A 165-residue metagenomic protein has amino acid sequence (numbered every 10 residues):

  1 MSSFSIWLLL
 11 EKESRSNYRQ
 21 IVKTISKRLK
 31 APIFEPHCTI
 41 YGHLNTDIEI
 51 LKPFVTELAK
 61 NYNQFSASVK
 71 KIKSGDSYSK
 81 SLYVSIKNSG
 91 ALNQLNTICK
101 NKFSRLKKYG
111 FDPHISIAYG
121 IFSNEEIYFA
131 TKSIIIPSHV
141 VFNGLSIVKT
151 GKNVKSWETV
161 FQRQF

Functional and structural regions predicted by a protein language model:
M1-A67, N88-G144, S156-F165: Basic, often amphipathic N-terminal segments
K73-Y83: Short, basic/glycine-rich phosphate-binding loops at helix/coil junctions that contact nucleotide phosphates
S77, N143-K155: Glycine-rich beta-strand-turn "strand-cap" elements at beta-sheet edges
V84-I86, I147: Short beta-strand element of the conserved SAM-dependent methyltransferase core
